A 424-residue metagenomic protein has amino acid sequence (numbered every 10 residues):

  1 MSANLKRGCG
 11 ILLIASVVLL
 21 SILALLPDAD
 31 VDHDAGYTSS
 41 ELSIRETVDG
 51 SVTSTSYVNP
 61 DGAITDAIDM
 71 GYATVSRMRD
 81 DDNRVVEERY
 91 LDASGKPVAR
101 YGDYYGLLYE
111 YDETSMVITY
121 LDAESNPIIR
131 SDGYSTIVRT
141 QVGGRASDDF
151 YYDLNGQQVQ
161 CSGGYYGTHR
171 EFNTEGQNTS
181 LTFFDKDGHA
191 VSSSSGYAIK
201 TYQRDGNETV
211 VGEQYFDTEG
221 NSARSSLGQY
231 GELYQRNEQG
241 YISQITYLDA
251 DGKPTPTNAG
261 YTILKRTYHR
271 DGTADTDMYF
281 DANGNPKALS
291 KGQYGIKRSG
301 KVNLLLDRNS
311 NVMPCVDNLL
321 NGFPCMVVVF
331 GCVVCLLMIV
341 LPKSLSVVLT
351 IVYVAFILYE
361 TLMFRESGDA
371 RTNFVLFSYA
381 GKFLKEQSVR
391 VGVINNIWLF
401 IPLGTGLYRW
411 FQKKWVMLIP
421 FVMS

Functional and structural regions predicted by a protein language model:
M1-S16: N-terminal Sec-pathway targeting helices
G8-G10, L19-N318: Buried hydrophobic residues that stabilize the cores of well-folded domains
I14-L25, V354-M363: Transmembrane signal-anchor helices characteristic of membrane glycosylation enzymes that use polyprenol
C315-S424: Bulky hydrophobic segments
